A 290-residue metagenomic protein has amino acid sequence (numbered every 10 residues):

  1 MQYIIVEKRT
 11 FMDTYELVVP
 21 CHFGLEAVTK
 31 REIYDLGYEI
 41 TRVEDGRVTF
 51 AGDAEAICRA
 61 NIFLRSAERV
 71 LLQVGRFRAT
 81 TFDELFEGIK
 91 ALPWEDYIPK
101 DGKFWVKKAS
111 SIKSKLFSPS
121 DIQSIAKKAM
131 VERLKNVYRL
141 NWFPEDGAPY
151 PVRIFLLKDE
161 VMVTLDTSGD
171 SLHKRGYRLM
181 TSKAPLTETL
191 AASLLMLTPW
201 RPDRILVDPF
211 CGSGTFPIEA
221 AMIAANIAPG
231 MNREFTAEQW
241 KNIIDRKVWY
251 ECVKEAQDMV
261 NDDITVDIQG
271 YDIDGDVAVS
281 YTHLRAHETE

Functional and structural regions predicted by a protein language model:
K8-Y150: Non-catalytic nucleic-acid substrate-recognition regions in nucleic-acid-modifying enzymes
H22-L25, V161-R201, P229-G230: S-adenosyl-L-methionine
R204-F210: Conserved class I S-adenosyl-L-methionine
G214, I218: Glycine-rich SAM-binding Motif I of class I
G230-I264: Extended basic-aromatic, gly/pro-enriched interface segments that bind polyanionic ligands
Q269-D272: Conserved SAM-binding motif I beta-strand of class I
A278: Short alpha-helix immediately C-terminal to the canonical SAM-binding loop
H283-A286, E290: Single conserved hydrophobic/aromatic residue that forms the stacking wall/gate of nucleotide- or nucleobase-binding
